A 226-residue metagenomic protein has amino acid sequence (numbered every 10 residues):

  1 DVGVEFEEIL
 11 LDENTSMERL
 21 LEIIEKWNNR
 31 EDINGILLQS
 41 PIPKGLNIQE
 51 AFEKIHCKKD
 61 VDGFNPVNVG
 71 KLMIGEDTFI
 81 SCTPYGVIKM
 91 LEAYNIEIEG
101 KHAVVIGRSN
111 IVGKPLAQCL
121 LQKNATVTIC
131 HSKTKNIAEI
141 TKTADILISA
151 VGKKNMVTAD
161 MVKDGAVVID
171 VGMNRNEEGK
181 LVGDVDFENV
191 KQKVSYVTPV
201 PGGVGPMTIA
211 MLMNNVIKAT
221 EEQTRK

Functional and structural regions predicted by a protein language model:
D1-G35, I42: N-terminal ligand-binding/catalytic initiation module
D1-V2, E13, T78-V167, N176 (+1 more regions): Glycine-rich phosphate/diphosphate-binding loop of Rossmann-like nucleotide-binding domains
E5-E7, T126-T128, Y196: Conserved beta-strand segments of alpha/beta enzyme cores
E18-N29, Q49, E53, K89 (+5 more regions): Replace "anionic and nucleotidyl ligands
L21, E25, Y85-I88, A159 (+3 more regions): Amphipathic, non-transmembrane alpha-helical secondary structure
L37-I98, L116: Anion-binding alpha/beta catalytic cores of soluble intermediary-metabolism enzymes, centered on
S40, V151, V171-G172: Glycine-rich, N-terminal phosphate-binding loop of Rossmann-like dinucleotide-binding domains
I48-N65, V69, I169-R225: Rossmann-fold NAD(P)-binding glycine/threonine-rich loop
